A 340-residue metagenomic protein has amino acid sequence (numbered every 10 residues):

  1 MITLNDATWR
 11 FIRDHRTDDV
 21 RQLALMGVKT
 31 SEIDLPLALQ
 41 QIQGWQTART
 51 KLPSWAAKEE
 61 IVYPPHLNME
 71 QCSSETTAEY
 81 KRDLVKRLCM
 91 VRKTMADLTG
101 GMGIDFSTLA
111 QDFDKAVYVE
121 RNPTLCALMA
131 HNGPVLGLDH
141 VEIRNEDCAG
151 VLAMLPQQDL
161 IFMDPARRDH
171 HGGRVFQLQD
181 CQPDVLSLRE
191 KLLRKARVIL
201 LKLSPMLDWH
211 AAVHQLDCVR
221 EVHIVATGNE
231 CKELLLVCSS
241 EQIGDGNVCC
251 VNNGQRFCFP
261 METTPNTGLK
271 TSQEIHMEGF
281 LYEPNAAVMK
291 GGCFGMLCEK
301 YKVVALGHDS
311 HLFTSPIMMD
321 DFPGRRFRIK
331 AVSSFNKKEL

Functional and structural regions predicted by a protein language model:
M1-L340: SAM-dependent transferase fold signal centered on methyltransferase-like domains, encompassing both Class I
